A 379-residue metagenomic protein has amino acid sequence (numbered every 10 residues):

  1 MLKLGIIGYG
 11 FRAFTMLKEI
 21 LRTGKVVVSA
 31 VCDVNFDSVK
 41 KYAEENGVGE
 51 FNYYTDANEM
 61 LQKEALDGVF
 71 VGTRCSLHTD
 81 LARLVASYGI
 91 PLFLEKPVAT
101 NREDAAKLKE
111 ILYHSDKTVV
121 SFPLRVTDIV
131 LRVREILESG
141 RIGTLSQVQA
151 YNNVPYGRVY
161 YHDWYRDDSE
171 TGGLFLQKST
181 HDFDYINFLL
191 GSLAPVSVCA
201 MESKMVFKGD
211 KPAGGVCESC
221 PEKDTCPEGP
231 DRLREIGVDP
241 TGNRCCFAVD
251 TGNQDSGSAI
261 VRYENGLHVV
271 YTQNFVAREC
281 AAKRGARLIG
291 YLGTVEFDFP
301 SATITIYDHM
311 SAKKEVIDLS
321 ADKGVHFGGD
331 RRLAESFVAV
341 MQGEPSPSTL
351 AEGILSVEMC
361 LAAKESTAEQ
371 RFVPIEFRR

Functional and structural regions predicted by a protein language model:
M1-V48: N-terminal Rossmann-like dinucleotide-binding module
G10, N46-I111: Beta-loop-alpha module in the N-terminal Rossmann-like domain of NAD(P)-dependent dehydrogenases, especially those
K25, G68-F70, E264, E296 (+4 more regions): C-terminal helix-rich "cap/oligomerization" subdomain common to oxidoreductases
A30, D67-G68, Q147: Short, Asp-centered acidic motifs that coordinate Mg2+ and/or phosphate in catalytic or ligand-binding sites
V34-D37, E279, K323-E335, A351 (+1 more regions): Active-site loop of classical SDR/Rossmann-like NAD(P)-dependent oxidoreductases, centered on the catalytic Tyr-X3-Lys
S76, A99-H162, D167-F175, T180-F183: A contiguous active-site-proximal alpha/beta segment in oxidoreductase catalytic domains
Q177, H181-S301, L333-E344, R379: Contiguous beta-strand/loop segments that form the cofactor/metal-binding neighborhood of enzyme cores
